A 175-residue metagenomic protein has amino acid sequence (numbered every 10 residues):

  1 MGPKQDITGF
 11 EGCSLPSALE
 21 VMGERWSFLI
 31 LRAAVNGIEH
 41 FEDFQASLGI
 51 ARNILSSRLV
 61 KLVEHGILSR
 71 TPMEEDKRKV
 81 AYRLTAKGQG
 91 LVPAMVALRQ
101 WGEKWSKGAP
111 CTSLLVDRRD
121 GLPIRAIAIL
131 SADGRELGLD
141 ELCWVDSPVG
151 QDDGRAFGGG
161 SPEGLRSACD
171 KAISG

Functional and structural regions predicted by a protein language model:
M1-M22, F157-G159, L165-S174: N-terminal leader segment of winged-helix/HTH proteins
C13-I54: N-terminal helix-turn-helix DNA-binding core of bacterial DNA-binding proteins
G23, E74-M95: Basic, amphipathic "hinge/linker" alpha-helix immediately C-terminal to the N-terminal HTH DNA-binding motif
E42, V60, V80: Residues within the helices of the helix-turn-helix
A46, L59-V60, E64: Residue-level detection of the helix-turn-helix DNA-binding "recognition helix"
V63-R78: Beta-hairpin "wing" of winged helix-turn-helix
V96, Q100-G175: C-terminal regulatory/oligomerization modules of transcriptional regulators
